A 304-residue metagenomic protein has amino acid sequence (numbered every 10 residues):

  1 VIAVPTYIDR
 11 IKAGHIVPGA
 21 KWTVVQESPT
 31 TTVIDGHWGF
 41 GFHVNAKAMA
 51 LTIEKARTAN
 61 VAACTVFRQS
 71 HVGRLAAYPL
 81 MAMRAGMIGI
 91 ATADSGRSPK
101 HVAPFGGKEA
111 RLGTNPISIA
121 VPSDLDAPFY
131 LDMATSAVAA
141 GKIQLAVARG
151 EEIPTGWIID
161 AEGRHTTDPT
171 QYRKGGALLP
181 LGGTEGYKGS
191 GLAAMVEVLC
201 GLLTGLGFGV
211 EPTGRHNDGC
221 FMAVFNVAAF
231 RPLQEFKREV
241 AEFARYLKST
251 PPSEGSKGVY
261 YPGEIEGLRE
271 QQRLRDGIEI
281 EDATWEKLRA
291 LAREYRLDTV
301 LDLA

Functional and structural regions predicted by a protein language model:
V1-I53: Active-site cofactor/substrate anionic-group-binding motifs, chiefly glycine- and Lys/Arg-rich phosphate-binding loops
I34-G36, R57, A63-R68, G89-A93 (+5 more regions): General beta-strand structural signal in soluble alpha/beta enzymes
F42-F67, M87: Alpha/propeptide regions of enzymes that mature by internal proteolysis
G86-H101, E197-G214: Glycine-rich phosphate/pyrophosphate-binding loops and their adjacent beta-strand/loop elements at enzyme active sites
K100-Q171: Phosphate/diphosphate-binding glycine-rich loops and adjacent basic-rich segments that engage nucleotide
A148-V210: Secondary-shell segments that build the walls of catalytic and ion/ligand-binding clefts
V198, G209-A304: Catalytic-core signal marking the mid-to-C-terminal active-site face
